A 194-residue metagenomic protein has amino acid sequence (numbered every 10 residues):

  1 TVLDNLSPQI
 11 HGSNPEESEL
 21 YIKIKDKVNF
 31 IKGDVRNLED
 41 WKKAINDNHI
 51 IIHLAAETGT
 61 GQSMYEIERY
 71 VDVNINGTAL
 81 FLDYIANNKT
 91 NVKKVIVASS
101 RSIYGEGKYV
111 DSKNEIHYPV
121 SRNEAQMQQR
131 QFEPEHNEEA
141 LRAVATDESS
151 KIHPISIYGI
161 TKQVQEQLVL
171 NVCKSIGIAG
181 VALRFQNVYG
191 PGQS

Functional and structural regions predicted by a protein language model:
T1-Q186: N-terminal Rossmann-like NAD(P)+-binding domain of SDR-like oxidoreductases, especially those catalyzing
Y189-S194: Substrate-binding strand-loop-helix patch in Rossmann-like NAD(P)-dependent oxidoreductase/epimerase domains
